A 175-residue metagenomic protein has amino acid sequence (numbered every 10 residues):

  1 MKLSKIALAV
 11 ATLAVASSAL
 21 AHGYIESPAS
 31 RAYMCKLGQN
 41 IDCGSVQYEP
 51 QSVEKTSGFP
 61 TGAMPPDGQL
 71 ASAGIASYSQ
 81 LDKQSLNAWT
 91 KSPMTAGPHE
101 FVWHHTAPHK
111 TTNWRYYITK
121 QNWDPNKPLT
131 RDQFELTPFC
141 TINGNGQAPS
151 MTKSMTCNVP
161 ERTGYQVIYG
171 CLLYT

Functional and structural regions predicted by a protein language model:
M1-A7: Bacterial N-terminal signal peptides that target proteins for export
H22-R131: N-terminal "mature-chain" segments and other terminal, solvent-exposed stretches
T130-M155: Extracellular carbohydrate recognition and processing domains and analogous Trp-centered ligand-binding platforms
N158-T163: Short, surface-exposed loop/turn segments at beta-strand-coil junctions that are enriched for proline with nearby
Y165-Y169: Short, conserved beta-strand segments of beta-strand-rich sandwich/propeller modules, principally
Y174-T175: Conserved small/polar residues in nucleotide/adenosyl-binding loops
